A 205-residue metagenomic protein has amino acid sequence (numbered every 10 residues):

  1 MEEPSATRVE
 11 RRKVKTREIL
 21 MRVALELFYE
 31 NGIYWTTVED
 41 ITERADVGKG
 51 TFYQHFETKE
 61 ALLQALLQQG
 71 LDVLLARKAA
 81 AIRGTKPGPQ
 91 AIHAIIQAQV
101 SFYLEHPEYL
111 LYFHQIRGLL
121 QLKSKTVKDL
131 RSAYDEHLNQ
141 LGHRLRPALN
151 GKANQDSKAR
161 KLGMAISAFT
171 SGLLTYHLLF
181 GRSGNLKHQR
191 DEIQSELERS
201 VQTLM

Functional and structural regions predicted by a protein language model:
M1-N31, W35-R44, A61: Basic, helix-initiating cap at the start of DNA-binding domains
T16, K59, L66, G70 (+8 more regions): Hydrophobic/aromatic residues within well-ordered alpha-helical segments
F28, T37-V38, K49, K59 (+3 more regions): Amphipathic alpha-helical segments enriched in hydrophobic/aromatic and basic residues that form the DNA-contacting
D46-F56: Short hydrophobic/aromatic patch on the recognition helix
A65, A79-E105, A159-I166: Hydrophobic alpha-helical connector segments
D72-L75, A79, K123-N150, R160-M164 (+2 more regions): Amphipathic alpha-helical packing segments from all-alpha helical-bundle domains
V100-Q140, L179: Short secondary-structure transition hinges
L110, L149-L197, L204: Hydrophobic/aromatic-rich alpha-helical bundle segments in the mid-to-C-terminal region
